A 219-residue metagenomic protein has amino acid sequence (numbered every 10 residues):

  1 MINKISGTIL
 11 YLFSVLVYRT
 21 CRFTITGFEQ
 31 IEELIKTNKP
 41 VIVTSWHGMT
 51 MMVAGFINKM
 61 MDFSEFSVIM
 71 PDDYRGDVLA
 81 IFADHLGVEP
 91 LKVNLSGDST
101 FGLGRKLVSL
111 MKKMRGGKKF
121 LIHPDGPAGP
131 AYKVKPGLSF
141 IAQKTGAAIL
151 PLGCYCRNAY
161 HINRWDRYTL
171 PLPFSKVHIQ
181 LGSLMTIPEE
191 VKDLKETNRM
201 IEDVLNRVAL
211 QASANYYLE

Functional and structural regions predicted by a protein language model:
M1-C21, M51, V78, G104 (+2 more regions): Alpha-helical membrane-targeting segments
M1-F56, F63, G87, R199-E219: Membrane-anchoring hydrophobic helices of lipid-metabolizing enzymes
Y18-F23, S96-G102, A128: Short, flexible loop segments at the rims of nucleotide/cofactor-binding pockets, characterized by
I42-G97: Catalytic core of membrane glycerolipid acyltransferases/transacylases, capturing the structured, soluble-facing
M60-M61, H85-L86, G116, Q143-G146: Alpha-helix C-terminal capping segments
D84-H123: Hydrophobic, well-structured mid-protein blocks that either form specific transmembrane helices
L107-I141, T145: Catalytic-site beta-strand/loop segments enriched in glycine and acidic/polar residues
Y132-V191: A cross-family acyltransferase "interaction/gating" segment
